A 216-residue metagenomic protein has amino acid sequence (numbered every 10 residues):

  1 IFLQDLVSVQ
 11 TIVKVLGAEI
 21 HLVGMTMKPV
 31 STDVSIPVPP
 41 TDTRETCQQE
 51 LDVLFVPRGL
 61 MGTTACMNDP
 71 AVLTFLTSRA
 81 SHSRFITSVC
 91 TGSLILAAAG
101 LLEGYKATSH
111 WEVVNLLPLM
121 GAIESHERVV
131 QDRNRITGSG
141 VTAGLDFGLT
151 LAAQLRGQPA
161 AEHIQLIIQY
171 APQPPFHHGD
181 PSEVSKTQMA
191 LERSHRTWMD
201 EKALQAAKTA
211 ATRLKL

Functional and structural regions predicted by a protein language model:
I1-I86, L94-A97, V114-L116, E124-H126 (+1 more regions): Extended, subdomain-level signal for the structured scaffold at the beginning of enzyme domains
K28, W111, D132: Positions that flank functional sites
C66-P70, T108, S139-T142: Residues at secondary-structure transition points
S81, V130-I136: Short pre-catalytic strand/loop immediately N-terminal to key active-site residues, enriched for Gly-Thr
I86-T87, T108, S125, I136: Structural detector of well-ordered beta-strand residues that form the stable sheet scaffold of enzyme domains
S93, I136-A153: Active-site-proximal catalytic alpha-helix in oxidoreductases
L102-V129: A conserved active-site-flanking secondary-structure segment within enzyme catalytic domains
